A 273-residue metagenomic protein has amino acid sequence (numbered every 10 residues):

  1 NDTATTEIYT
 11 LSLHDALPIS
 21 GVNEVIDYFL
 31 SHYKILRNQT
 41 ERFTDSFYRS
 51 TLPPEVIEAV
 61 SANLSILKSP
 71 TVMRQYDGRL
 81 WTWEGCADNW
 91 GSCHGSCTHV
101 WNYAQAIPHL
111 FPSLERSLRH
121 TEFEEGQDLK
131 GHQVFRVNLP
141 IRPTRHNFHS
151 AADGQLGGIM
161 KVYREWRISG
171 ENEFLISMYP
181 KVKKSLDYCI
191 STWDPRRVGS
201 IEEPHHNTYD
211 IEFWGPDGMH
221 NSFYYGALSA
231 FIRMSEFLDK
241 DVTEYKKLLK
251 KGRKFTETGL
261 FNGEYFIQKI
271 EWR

Functional and structural regions predicted by a protein language model:
N1, G85-C86, H109: Structured loops at beta-to-helix junctions and adjacent beta-edge loops in soluble globular domains
D2-L17: Short, small-residue-biased leader/transition segments that mark boundaries at the very start of proteins
I8-Y9, F174-S177, D241-E244: Short, surface-exposed helix-loop/turn micro-motifs enriched in polar/charged residues
H14, G21, S31-G85, W193-R273: Catalytic cores of carbohydrate-active enzymes
P18-L36, W90-S200, G215-S235: Aromatic-rich carbohydrate-recognition surfaces in CAZymes
